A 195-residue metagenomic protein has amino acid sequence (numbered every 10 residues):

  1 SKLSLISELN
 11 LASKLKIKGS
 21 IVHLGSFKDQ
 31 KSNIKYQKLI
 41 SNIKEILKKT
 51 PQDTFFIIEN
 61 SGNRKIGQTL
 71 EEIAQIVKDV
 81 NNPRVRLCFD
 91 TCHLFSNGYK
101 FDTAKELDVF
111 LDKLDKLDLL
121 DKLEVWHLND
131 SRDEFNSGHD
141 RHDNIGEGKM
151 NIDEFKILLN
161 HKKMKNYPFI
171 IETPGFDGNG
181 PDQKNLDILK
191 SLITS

Functional and structural regions predicted by a protein language model:
S1-L87: Active-site acidic/histidine proton-transfer and metal-coordination neighborhood in alpha/beta enzyme cores
S41-N42, A74-K78, N82-S195: Histidine-acidic metal/acid-base catalytic patches
